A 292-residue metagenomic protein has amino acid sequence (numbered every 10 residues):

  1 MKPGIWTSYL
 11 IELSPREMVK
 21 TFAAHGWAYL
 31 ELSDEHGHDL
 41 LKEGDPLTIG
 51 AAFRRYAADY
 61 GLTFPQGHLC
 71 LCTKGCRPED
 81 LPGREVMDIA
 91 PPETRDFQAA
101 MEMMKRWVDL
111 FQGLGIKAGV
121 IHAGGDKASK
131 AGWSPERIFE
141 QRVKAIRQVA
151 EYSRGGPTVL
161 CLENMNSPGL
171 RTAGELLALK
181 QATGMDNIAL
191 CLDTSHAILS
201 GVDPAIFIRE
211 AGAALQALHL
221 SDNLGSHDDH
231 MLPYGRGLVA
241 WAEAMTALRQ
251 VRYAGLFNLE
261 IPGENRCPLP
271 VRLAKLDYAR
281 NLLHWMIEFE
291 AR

Functional and structural regions predicted by a protein language model:
M1-G4, I11-G26, A51, A58 (+3 more regions): Histidine-acidic metal/acid-base catalytic patches
R16-E17, A58-D59, C76-A189, E290: Active-site acidic/histidine proton-transfer and metal-coordination neighborhood in alpha/beta enzyme cores
E31, Q66, V120, C161 (+3 more regions): Conserved beta-strand positions in the central sheet of alpha/beta enzyme cores
S33-R54, A123-S129: Glycine-rich, proline-tolerant flexible connector loops at the mouths of alpha/beta enzymes
E35, C72, G124, N223 (+1 more regions): Flexible loop residues that form catalytic and substrate-binding hotspots at small-molecule/glycan-binding clefts
H38-D39, T73-G75, D126-A128, N166-L170 (+2 more regions): Short, small-residue-enriched loops and turns at beta-alpha junctions that line or gate enzyme active sites
D45-I49, E93-A100, A131-I138, R142 (+4 more regions): Residue-level preference for long, well-ordered alpha-helices that form the structural scaffold of enzyme catalytic
A57-R77: Glycine-rich, aromatic-flanked loop segments that form ligand/cofactor-binding clefts across common enzyme folds
